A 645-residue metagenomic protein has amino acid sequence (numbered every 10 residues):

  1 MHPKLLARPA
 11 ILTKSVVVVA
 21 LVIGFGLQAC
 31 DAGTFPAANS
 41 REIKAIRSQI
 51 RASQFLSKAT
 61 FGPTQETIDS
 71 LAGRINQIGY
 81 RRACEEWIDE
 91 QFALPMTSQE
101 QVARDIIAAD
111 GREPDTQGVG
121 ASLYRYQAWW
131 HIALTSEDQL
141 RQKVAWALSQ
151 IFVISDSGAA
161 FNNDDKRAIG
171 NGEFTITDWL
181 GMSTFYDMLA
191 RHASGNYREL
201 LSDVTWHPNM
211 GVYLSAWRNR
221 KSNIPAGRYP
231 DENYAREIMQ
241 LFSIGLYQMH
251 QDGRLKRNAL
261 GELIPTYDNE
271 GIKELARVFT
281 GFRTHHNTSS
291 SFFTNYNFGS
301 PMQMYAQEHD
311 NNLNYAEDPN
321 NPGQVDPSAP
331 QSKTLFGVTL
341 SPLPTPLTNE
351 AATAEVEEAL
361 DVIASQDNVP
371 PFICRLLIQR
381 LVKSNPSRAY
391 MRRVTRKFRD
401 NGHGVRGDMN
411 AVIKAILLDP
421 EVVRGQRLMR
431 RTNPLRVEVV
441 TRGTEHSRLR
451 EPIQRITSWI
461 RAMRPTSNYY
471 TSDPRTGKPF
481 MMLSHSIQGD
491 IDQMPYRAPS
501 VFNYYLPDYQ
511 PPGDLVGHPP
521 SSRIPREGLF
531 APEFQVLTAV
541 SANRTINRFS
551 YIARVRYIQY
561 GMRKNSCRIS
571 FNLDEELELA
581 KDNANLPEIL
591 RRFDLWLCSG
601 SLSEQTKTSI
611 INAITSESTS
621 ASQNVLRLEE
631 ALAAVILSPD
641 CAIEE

Functional and structural regions predicted by a protein language model:
M1-I11: N-terminal secretory signal peptides that target proteins for export/translocation
S15-Q28: Bacterial N-terminal signal peptides
F25-A45: Bacterial Sec-dependent N-terminal signal peptides
A45-I46, S53-T60, N76-Q77, E113 (+3 more regions): Flexible, low-complexity segments enriched for small/polar residues
I46-S98, P208-N209, A216-N223, Q240 (+3 more regions): Cell-wall polysaccharide-cleaving catalytic domain and substrate-binding groove, primarily in peptidoglycan/chitin
P63-H192, S290, Y296-N297, M304-A306: N-terminal accessory alpha/beta regions
E66, G158, L246-D252, H286 (+1 more regions): Substrate-binding/catalytic groove segments of enzymes that remodel or degrade extracellular structural polymers
S122-W129, N162-A415, D419-S472, A642-E645: Active-site substrate-binding loop specific to GH73 endo-beta-N-acetylglucosaminidase modules in bacterial autolysins
